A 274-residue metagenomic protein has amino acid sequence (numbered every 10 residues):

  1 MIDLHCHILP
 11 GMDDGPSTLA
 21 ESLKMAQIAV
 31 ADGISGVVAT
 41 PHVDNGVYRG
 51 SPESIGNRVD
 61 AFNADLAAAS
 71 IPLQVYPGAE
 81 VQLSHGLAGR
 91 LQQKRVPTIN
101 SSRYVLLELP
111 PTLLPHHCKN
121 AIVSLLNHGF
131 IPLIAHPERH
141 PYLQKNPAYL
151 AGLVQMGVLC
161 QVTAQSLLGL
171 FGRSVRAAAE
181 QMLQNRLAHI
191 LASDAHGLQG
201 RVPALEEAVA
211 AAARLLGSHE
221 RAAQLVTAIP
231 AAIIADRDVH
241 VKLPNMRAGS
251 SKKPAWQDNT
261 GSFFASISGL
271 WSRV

Functional and structural regions predicted by a protein language model:
M1-S70: An N-terminally biased module of ancient metal coordination in phosphate/nucleic-acid-related enzymes
I2-L4, V38-T40, Y76-E80, L133-A135 (+2 more regions): Active-site neighborhood of phospho(di)ester-bond hydrolases with catalytic His/Asp-centered motifs
H7-L9, H42-V43, G78-S84, P110-T112 (+3 more regions): Active-site beta-loop-alpha junctions enriched in small/polar residues
V30, L126, L183-Q184: Non-catalytic positions within long, well-ordered alpha-helices that form the structural scaffold/packing of enzyme
V47-N57, N63, A69-Q74, G200-T227: Short acidic, glycine/proline-enriched helix-loop-strand junctions
R49-Q161, K242-V274: Extended substrate/RNA-proximal surfaces in nucleic-acid metabolism proteins
L170-G172, H219-N245: C-terminal helical cap
R186-P203: Short acidic/histidine-rich active-site segments
